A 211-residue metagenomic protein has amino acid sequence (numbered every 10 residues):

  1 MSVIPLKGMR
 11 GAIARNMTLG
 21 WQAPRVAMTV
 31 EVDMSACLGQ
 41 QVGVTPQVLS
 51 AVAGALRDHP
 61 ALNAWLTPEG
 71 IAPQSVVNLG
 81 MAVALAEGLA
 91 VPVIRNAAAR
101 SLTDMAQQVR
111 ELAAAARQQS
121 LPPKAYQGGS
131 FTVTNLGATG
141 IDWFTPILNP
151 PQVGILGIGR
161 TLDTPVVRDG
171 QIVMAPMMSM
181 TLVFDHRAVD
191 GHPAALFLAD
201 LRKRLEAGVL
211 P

Functional and structural regions predicted by a protein language model:
M1-P211: C-terminal catalytic/motor cores of large multi-domain enzyme assemblies
